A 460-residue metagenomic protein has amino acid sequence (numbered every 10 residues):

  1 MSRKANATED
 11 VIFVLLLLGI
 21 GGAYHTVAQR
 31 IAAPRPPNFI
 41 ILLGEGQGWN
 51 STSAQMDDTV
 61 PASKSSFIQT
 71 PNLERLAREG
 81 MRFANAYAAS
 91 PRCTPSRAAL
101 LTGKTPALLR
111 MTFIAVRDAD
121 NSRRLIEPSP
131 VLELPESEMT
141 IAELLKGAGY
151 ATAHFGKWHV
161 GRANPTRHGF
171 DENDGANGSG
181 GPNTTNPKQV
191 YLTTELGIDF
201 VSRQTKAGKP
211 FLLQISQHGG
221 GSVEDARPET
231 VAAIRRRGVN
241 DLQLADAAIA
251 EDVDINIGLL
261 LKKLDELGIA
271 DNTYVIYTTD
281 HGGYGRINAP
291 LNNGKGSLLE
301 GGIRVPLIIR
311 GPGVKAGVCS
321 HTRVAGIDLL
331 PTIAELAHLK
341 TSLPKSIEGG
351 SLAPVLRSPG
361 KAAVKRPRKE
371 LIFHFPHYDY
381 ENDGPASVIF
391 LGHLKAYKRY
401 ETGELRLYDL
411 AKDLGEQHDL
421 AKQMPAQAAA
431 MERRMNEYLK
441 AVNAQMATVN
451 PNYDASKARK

Functional and structural regions predicted by a protein language model:
R30-P37, G44, W49, R82 (+4 more regions): Long, internal low-complexity/basic segments
R35, S63-T70, A84-R92, A115-D118 (+8 more regions): A short beta-strand-to-alpha-helix junction
I41-L42, G48-M139, Y150, N164 (+1 more regions): Active-site segment of extracytoplasmic enzymes that catalyze sulfate/phosphate-ester chemistry
W49, A54-D57, G178, G197-A245 (+1 more regions): Active-site His/acidic residue clusters
M56, R82-K104, T112-D118, H154-P165 (+5 more regions): Short, solvent-exposed turn/loop segments enriched in Gly/Ser/Thr/Pro and often Arg
D57, P165-G169, D225, K262-K315 (+1 more regions): Histidine-centered active-site microenvironments of extracellular/periplasmic hydrolases and transferases
T194-V201, V231-T273: A long, amphipathic alpha-helix that forms part of the scaffold/cap immediately adjacent to metal-dependent active
G282-I287, K295-L298, K315-A316, T322 (+4 more regions): C-terminal cap/loop subdomain of S1 sulfatases and analogous C-terminal strand-loop tails that border
